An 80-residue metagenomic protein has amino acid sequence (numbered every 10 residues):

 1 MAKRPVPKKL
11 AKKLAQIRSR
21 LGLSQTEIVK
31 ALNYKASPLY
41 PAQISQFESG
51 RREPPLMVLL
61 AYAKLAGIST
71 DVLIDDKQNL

Functional and structural regions predicted by a protein language model:
M1-L21: A short, Lys/Arg-rich alpha-helix, primarily the initiator
K9-K12, G22-L23, L39, P54-M57: Residue-level signal for the short linker/turn that defines the boundary of a DNA-recognition helix
K13, Q43-Q46, A61, V72: Residue-level recognition of specific faces of alpha-helices
S19, K30, K64: Alpha-helical residues within the helix-turn-helix
G22-Q46: Short alpha-helical DNA-recognition segment
L32, E48, V58, I74-K77: DNA major-groove recognition helix of helix-turn-helix
E53-V72: DNA major-groove recognition helix of helix-turn-helix/homeodomain DNA-binding modules
